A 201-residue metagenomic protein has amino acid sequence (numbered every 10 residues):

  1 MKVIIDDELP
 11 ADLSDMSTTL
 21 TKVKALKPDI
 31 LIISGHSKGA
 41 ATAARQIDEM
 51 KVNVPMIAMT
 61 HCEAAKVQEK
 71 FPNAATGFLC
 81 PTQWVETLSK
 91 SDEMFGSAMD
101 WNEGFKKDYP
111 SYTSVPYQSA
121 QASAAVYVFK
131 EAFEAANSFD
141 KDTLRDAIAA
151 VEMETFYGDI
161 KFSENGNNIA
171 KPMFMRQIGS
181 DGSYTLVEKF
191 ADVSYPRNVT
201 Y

Functional and structural regions predicted by a protein language model:
M1-Y201: Extracytosolic ligand-binding ectodomains
